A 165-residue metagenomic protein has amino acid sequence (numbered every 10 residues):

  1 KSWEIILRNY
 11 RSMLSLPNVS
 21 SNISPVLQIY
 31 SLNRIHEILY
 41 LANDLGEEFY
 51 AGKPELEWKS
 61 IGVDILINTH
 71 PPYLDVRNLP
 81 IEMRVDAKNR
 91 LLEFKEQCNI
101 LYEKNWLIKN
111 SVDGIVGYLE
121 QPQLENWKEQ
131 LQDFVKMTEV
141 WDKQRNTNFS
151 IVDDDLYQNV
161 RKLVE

Functional and structural regions predicted by a protein language model:
K1-E165: Radical SAM enzyme [4Fe-4S]-AdoMet core and its adjacent flexible, acidic and glycine-rich loops/tails across
